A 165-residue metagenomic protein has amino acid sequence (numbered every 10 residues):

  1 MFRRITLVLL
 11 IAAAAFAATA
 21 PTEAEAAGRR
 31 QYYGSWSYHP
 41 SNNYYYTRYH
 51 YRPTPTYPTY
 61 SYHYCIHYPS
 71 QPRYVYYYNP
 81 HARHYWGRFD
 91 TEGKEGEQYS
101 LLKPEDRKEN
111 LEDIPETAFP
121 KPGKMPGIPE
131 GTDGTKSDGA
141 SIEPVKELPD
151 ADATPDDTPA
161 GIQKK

Functional and structural regions predicted by a protein language model:
M1-L9: Bacterial N-terminal signal peptides that target proteins for export
A15-E23: C-terminal segment of classical bacterial N-terminal signal peptides
E23-K165: Intrinsically disordered, low-complexity Gly/Pro-rich repeat tracts
